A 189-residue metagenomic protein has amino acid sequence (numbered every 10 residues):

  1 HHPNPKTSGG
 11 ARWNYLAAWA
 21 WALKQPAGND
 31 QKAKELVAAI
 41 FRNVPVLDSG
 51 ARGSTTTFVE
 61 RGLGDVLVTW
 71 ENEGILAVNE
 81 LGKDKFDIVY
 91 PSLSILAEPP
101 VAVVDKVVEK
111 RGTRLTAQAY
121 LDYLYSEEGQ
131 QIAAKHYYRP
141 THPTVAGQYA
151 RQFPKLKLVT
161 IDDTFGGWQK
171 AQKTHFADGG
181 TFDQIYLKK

Functional and structural regions predicted by a protein language model:
H1-A20: A conserved helix-loop-strand patch within extracytoplasmic ligand-binding domains of the periplasmic binding
H1-P5, F41-P45, K106-E109: Second-shell loop/turn segments in exported
N4, E71, H136: Short secondary-structure boundary segments
T7, A20-G28, V107-A117: Short helix-loop capping/hinge motifs at secondary-structure junctions, enriched in acidic/polar residues
L16, A20, A38, T56 (+2 more regions): Solvent-exposed, polar/charged alpha-helical surfaces in well-ordered, non-transmembrane soluble domains, broadly
A20-P91: Ligand-binding pocket segment of bilobal, Venus flytrap-like solute-binding proteins
A97-V101: Small-molecule pocket liners
K106-K189: Extracellular/periplasmic juxtamembrane helices and adjacent flexible linkers that interface with membrane partners
